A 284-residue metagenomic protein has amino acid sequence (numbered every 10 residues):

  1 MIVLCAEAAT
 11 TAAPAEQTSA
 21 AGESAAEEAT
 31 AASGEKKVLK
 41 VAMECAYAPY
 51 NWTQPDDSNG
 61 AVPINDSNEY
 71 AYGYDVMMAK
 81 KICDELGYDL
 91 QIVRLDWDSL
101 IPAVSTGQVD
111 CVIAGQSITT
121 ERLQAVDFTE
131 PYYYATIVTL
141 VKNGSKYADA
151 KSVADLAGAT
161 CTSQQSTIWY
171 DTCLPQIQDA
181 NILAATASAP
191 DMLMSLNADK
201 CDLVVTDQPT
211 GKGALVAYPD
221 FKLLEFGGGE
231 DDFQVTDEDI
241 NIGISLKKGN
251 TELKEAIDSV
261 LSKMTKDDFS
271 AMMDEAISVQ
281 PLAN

Functional and structural regions predicted by a protein language model:
M1-V38, N284: Short, low-complexity disordered leader/linker segments with a strong preference for bacterial N-terminal type II
A29, E35-Q116: Extracytoplasmic small-molecule ligand-binding "clamshell" domains of the periplasmic binding protein/Venus flytrap
C45-A48, N68-D84, Q116, V138-L193 (+2 more regions): Bilobed "Venus flytrap"/periplasmic-binding protein-like clamshell domains and structurally analogous long
A46, Y134-V141, A217-L261, S278-N284: Periplasmic-binding protein-like
K80, D89-D155, E230-D237: Acidic, polar ligand-binding/catalytic clefts
G87-D89, S105-A114, A159-T160, N197-T210 (+1 more regions): Alpha-to-beta junction loops
D98-S99, G115-A125, T172-Q176, D202-E238: A ligand-binding cleft/hinge motif common to bilobed small-molecule-binding domains
I168-A187, L223-E225, E255-N284: Ligand-binding clefts/hinges and TM-proximal coupling segments of bilobed small-molecule sensing domains
